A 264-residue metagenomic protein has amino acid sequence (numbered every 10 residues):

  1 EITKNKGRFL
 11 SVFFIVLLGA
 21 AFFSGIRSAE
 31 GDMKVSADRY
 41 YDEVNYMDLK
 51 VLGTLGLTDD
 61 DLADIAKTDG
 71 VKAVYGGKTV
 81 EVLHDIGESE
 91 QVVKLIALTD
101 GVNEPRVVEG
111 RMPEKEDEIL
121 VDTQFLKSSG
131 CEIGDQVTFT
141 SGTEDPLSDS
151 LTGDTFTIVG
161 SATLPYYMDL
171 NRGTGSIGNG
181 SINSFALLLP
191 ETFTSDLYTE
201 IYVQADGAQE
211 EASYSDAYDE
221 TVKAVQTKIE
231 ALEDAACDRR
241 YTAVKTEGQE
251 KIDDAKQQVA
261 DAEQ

Functional and structural regions predicted by a protein language model:
E1-S24: N-terminal Sec/SRP start-transfer signal
G19-I26, E30, Y241: Alpha-helical transmembrane segments
G31-Q264: Basic-flanked hydrophobic alpha-helices used for secretion and membrane insertion
